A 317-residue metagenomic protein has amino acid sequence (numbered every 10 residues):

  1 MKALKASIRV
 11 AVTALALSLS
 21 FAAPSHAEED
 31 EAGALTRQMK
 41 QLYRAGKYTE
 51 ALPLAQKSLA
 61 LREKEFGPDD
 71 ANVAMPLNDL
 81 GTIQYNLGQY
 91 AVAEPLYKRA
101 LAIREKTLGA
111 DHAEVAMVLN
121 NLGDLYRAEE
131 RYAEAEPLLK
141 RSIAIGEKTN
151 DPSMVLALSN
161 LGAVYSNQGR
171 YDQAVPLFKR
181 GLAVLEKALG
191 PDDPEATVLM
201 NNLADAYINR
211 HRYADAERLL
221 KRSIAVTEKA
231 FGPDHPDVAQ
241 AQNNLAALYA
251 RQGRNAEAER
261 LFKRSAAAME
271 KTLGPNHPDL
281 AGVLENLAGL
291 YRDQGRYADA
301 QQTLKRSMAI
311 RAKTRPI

Functional and structural regions predicted by a protein language model:
M1-I317: Intrinsic-disorder-linked linear interaction elements in eukaryotic regulatory proteins
